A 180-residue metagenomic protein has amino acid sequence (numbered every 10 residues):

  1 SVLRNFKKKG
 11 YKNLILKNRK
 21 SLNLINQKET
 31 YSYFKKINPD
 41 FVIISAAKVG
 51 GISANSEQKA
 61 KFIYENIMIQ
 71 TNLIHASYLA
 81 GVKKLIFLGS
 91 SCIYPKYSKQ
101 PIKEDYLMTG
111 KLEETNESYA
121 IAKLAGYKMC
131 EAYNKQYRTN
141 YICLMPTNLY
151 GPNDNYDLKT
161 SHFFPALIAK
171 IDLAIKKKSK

Functional and structural regions predicted by a protein language model:
S1-Y11: Canonical Rossmann dinucleotide-binding motif of NAD(H)/NADP(H)-dependent dehydrogenases/reductases, specifically
G10-Y33: Adenosine-cofactor binding site in Rossmann-like domains, unifying the SAM/SAH pocket of S-adenosylmethionine-dependent
K17, V42-K48, L85-S91, L144-P146: SDR active-site strand-loop-helix element
K28-I67, L79: NAD(P)H-binding glycine-rich loop region in Rossmannoid oxidoreductase-like domains and their noncatalytic homologs
I67-L73, A122-C130, F164: Conserved catalytic Lys-bearing alpha helix of Rossmann-like short-chain dehydrogenase/reductases
T71-N116, I142: Conserved Rossmann-fold NAD(P)-dependent oxidoreductase catalytic core, especially the SDR/UDP-sugar
Y97-Y106, E131-K180: NAD(P)-dependent short-chain dehydrogenase/reductase
M108, S118, A122-A125: Active-site helix of classical SDR
